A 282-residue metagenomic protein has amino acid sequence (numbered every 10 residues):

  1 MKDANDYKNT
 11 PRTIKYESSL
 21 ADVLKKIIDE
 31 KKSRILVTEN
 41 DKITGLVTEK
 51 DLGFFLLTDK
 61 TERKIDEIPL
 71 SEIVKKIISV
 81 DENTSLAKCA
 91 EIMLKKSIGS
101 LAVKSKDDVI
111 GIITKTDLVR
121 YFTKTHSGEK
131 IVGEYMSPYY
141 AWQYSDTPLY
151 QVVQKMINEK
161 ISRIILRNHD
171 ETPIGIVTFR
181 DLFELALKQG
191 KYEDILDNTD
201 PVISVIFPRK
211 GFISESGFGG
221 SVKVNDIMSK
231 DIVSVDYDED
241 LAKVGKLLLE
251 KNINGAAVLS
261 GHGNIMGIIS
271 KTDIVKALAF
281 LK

Functional and structural regions predicted by a protein language model:
M1-T10, T48-I78, A90, T114-W142 (+4 more regions): Tandem CBS (Bateman) regulatory domains
Y7-P11, L20, I43, K76-I77 (+6 more regions): Short glycine/proline-centered loop/turn elements that form peptide/ligand docking sites
T13-K31, T38, S79-S97, K104 (+7 more regions): The conserved cystathionine-beta-synthase
S18-S85: N-terminal entry module detector
I27, I35-K50, M93, L101-T116 (+4 more regions): A glycine-centered beta-loop-beta connector
